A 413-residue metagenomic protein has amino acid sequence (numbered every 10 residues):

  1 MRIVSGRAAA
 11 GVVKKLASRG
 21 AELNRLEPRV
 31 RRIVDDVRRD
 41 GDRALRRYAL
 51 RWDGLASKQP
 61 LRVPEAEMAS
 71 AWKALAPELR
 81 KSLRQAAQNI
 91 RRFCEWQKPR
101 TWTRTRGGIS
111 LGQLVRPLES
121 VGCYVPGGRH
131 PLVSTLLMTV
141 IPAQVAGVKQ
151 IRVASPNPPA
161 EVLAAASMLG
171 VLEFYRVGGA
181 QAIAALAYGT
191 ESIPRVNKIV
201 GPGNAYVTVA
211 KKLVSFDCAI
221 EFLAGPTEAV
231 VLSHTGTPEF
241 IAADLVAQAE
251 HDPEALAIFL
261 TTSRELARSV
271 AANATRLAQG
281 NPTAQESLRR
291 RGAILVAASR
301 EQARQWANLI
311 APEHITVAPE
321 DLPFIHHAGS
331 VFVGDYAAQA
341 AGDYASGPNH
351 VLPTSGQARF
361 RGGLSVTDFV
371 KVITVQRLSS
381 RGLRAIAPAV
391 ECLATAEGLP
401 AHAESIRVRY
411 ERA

Functional and structural regions predicted by a protein language model:
M1-A8, E173-G178, I294-S299: Short acidic-hydrophobic, aromatic-tinged amphipathic segments that line or gate anion-handling sites
M1-E119: N-terminal Rossmann-like NAD(P)+-binding subdomain of aldehyde/semialdehyde dehydrogenases
R104-A165: Conserved small-residue-rich beta-alpha loop and adjacent elements that most often cradle the phosphate/pyrophosphate
M138-K149, S167-L169, A187-I193, K211-L213 (+1 more regions): Alpha-helix C-terminal capping segments
G170-L256: Conserved NAD(P)+-binding/catalytic subdomain of aldehyde/semialdehyde dehydrogenases
A247, H251, F259-A328: A glycine- and small/hydrophobic-rich beta-loop-beta segment that serves as a flexible "lid/hinge" or phosphate-binding
R300, Q305-A413: C-terminal core of ALDH-fold dehydrogenases
